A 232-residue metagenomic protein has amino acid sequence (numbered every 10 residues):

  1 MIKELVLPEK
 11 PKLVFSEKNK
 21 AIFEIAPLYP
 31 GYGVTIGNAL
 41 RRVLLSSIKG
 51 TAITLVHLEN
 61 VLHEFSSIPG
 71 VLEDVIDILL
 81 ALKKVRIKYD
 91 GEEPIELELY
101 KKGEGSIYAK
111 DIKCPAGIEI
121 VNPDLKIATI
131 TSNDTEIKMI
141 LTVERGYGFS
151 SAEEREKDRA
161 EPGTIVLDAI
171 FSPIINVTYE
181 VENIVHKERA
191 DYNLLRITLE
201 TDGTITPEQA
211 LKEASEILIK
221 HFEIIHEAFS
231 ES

Functional and structural regions predicted by a protein language model:
M1-S232: Protein-protein interaction/assembly regions in multi-subunit complexes
